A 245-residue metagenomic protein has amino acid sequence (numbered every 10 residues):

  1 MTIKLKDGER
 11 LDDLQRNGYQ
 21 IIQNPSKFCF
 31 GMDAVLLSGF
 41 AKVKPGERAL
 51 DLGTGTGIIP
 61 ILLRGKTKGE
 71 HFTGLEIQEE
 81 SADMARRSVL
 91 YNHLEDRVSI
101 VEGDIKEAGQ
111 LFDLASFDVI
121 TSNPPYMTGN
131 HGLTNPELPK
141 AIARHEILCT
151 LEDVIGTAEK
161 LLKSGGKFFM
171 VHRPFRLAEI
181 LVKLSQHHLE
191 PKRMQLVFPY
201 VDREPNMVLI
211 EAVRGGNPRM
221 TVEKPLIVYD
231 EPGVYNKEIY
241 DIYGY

Functional and structural regions predicted by a protein language model:
T2-P45: Class I SAM-dependent transferase core
G18, G46, G69, E95-R97 (+2 more regions): A generic structural signal for alpha->beta connector loops
I22, S99-V101, K192-Q195: General small-molecule cofactor/ligand-binding pocket signal
L37, N123, V154, A212: Residue-level signal for inorganic ion chemistry
K42-L133, G156: Conserved SAM/SAH cofactor-binding pocket of Class I
P124-D153: Mobile active-site "lid"/loop adjacent to the S-adenosyl-L-methionine
L148-P199, R203-P205: Conserved Class I SAM-dependent methyltransferase catalytic core
E204-Y245: SAM/dcSAM-binding transferase cores
